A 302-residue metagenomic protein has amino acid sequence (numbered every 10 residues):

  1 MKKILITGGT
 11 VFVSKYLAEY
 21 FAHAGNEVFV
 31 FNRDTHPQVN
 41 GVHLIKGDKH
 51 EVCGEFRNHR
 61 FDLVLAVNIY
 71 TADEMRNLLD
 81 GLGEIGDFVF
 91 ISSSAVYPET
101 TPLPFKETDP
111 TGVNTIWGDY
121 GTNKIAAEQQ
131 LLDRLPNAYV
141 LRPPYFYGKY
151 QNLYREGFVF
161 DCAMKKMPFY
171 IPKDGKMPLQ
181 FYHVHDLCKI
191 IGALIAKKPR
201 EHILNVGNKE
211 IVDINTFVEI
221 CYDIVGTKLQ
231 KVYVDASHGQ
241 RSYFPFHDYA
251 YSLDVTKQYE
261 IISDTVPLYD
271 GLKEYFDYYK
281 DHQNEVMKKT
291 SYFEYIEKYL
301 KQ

Functional and structural regions predicted by a protein language model:
I4-A24: N-terminal Rossmann NAD(P)H-binding glycine-rich loop of SDR-like oxidoreductase domains
T7, G148, P172-M177, L204-V212 (+3 more regions): Glycine-rich Rossmann NAD(P)(H)-binding loop
N77-N123, L131-D133, Y139: Conserved Rossmann-fold NAD(P)-dependent oxidoreductase catalytic core, especially the SDR/UDP-sugar
E128-Y150: Conserved beta-loop-beta element that borders a ligand/cofactor-binding pocket
F160-F169, M177-V212, E219: Alpha-helical substrate-binding/gating segment
A196-A250, E297-K301: Mid/C-terminal beta-alpha module of Rossmann-like enzyme folds, strongest in SDR-family dehydrogenases/epimerases
Q240-D264, D270, D281-E285: Conserved C-terminal active-site "lid" loop/helix of NAD(P)H-dependent oxidoreductases that clamps the redox cofactor
L268-Q302: Amphipathic terminal alpha-helices
